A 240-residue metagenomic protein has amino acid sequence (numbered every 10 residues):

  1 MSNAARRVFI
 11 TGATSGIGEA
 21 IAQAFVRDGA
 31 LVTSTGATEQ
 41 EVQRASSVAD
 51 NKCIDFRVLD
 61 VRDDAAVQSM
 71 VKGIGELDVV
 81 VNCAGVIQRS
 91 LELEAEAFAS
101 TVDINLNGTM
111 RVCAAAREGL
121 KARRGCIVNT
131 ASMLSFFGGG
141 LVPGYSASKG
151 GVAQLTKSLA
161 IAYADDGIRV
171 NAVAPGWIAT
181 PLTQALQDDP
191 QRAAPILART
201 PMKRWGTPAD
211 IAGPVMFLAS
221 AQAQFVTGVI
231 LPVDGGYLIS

Functional and structural regions predicted by a protein language model:
T14-S15: Conserved glycine-rich cofactor-binding loop
D28-R44: Conserved glycine-rich Rossmann-like NAD(P)H-binding loop of the short-chain dehydrogenase/reductase
R89-V102, I196: Substrate-binding pocket helix/loop in short-chain dehydrogenase/reductase
C113, S148, T156: Active-site helix of classical SDR
S132: Residue(s) in the substrate-gating loop at a strand-loop-helix junction that position the organic substrate next
F137, V215-M216, T227-S240: Short C-terminal tail/terminal secondary-structure segment of NAD(P)H-dependent dehydrogenase/reductase domains
A164, R169, V226-G228: Short, small/polar-rich loop/turn modules that mediate ligand/substrate recognition or access, typified
